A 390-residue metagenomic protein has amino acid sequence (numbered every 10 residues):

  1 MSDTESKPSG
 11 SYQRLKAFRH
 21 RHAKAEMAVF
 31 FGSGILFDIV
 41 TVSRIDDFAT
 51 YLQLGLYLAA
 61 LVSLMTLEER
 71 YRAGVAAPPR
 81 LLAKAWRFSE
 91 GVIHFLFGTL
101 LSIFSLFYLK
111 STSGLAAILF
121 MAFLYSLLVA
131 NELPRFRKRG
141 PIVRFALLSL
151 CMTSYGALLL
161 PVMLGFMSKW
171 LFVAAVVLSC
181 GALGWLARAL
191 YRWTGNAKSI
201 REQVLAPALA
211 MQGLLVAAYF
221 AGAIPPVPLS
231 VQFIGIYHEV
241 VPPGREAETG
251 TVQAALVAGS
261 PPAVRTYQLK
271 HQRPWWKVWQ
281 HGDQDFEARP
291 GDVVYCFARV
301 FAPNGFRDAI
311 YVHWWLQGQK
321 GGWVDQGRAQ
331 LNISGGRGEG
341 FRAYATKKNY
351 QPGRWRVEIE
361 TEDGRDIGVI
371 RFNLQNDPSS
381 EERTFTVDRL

Functional and structural regions predicted by a protein language model:
M1-R137: Membrane-anchoring hydrophobic segments
I142-T194: Membrane-embedded alpha-helical segments of integral membrane proteins
K198-P228: Internal/C-terminal transmembrane anchor helices
A217-A309: Membrane-interface segments at or immediately adjacent to transmembrane helices that form the boundary between
D292-Y295, S334-T346: Aromatic sugar-binding surface patches on proteins that engage polysaccharides or sugar-phosphate polymers
D325-G336: Solvent-exposed serine/threonine-rich low-complexity stretches and specific carbohydrate-binding patches
Y350, E360-I370, D377: Short acidic/polar inter-strand loop motif in beta-rich domains
N376-L390: Low-complexity, Pro/Ser/Thr- and charge-rich linker/hinge segments at domain boundaries
